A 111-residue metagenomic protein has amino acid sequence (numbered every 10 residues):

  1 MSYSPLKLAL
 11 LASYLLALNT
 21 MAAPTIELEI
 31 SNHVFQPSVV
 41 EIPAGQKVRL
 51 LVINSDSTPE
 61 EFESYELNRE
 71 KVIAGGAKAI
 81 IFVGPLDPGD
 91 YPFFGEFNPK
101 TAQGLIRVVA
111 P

Functional and structural regions predicted by a protein language model:
M1-A9: Bacterial N-terminal signal peptides that target proteins for export
A17-N19: N-terminal signal peptide c-region/cleavage motif recognized by signal peptidases
A23-G45: N-terminal edge beta-strand
P24-E27, A74-P111: Extracellular/periplasmic metallocenter environments
E29-S31, P43, I53, Y65 (+3 more regions): A structural detector for beta-sheet-dominated domains
V39-D56, K78-L86, P92-F94: Beta-strand cores of secreted/periplasmic/IMS beta-sandwich domains, seen most often in copper-related folds
S55-G75, G104-L105: Histidine- and aromatic-enriched segments that form or immediately flank copper-ligand environments
